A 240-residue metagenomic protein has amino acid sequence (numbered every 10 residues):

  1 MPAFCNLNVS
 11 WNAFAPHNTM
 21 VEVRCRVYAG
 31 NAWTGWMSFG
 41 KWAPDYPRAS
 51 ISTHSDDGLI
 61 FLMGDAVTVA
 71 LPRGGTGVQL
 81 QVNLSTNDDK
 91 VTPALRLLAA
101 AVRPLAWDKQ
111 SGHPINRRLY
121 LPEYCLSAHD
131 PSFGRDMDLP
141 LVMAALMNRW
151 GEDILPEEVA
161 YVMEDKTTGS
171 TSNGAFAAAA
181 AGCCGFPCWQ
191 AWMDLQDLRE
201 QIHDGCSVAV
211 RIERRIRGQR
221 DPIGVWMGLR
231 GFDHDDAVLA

Functional and structural regions predicted by a protein language model:
M1-W11, A15-M20, V78, W150-I154 (+4 more regions): Low-complexity, Gly/Pro
M1-Y120: Beta-strand-rich ligand- or partner-binding modules with a strong bias toward extracellular/periplasmic carbohydrate
A3, T19, M137, S170-T171: Generic alpha-helical scaffold signal
W11, W33-W36, F133, T171-F176: Tryptophan-centered motif/residue detector
I51-D56, D130, G182-F186: Acidic/glycine-enriched edge-of-secondary-structure segments
S85-G169: Active-site-adjacent structural segments surrounding the nucleophilic cysteine of cysteine proteases and isopeptidases
E158-A240: Conserved active-site-adjacent core of cysteine acyl-enzyme catalytic domains
